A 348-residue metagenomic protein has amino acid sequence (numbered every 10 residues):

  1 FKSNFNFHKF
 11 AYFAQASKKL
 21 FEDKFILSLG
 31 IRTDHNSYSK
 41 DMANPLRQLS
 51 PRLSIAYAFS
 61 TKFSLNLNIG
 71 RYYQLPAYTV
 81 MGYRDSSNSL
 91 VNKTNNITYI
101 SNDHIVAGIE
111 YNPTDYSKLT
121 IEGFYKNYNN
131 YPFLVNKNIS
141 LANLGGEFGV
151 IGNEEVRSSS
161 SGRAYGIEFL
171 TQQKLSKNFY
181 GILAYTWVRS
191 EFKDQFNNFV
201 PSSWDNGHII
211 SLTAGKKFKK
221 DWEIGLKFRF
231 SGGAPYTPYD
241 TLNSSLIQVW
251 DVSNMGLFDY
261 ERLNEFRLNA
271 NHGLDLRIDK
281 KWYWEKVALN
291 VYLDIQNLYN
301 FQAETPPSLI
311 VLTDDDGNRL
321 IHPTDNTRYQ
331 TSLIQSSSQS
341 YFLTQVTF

Functional and structural regions predicted by a protein language model:
F1-F7, A11-F13, T94, T98 (+2 more regions): Outer membrane beta-barrel strand-and-loop segments of large Gram-negative receptors, especially TonB-dependent
N6-F10, P45-L49, S101-I105, S161-Y165 (+3 more regions): Residues that define the transmembrane beta-barrel architecture of outer-membrane proteins
N6-K40, Q48-R52, L170-R189: Surface-exposed extracellular loop regions of Gram-negative outer-membrane beta-barrel proteins
L20, Y125-N127, F148-P238: Gram-negative outer-membrane beta-barrel transporters
D23-L27, K62-L65, D115-L119, N178-G181 (+2 more regions): Repeated loop/turn-to-beta-strand initiation elements of outer-membrane beta-barrel proteins
L29-H35, L67-R71, I121-Y125, L183-W187 (+2 more regions): Transmembrane beta-barrel strands of outer-membrane/channel proteins
K62-H104, Y125-V150, K227-V252, T305: Surface-exposed extracellular loop regions of Gram-negative outer-membrane beta-barrel proteins, predominantly
N129, G181, F230-N254, N269-G273 (+1 more regions): C-terminal beta-signal and adjacent terminal beta-strands/loops of Gram-negative outer-membrane beta-barrel proteins
